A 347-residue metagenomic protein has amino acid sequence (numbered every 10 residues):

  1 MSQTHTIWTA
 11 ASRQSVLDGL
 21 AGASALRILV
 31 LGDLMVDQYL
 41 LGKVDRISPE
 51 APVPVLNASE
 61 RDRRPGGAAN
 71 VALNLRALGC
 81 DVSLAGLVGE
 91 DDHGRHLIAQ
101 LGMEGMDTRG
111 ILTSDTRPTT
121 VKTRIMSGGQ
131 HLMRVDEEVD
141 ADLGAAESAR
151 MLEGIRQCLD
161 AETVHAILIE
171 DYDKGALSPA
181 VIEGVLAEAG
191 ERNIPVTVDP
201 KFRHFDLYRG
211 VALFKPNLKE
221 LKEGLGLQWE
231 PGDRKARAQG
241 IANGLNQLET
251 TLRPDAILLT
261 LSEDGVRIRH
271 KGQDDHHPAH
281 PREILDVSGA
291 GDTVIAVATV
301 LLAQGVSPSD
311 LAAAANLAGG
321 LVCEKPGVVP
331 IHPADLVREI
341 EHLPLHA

Functional and structural regions predicted by a protein language model:
H5-A21, L26, P49, V53-V121 (+1 more regions): Substrate-binding N-lobe of the ribokinase-like
L29-L31, R134, H165-L168, T197 (+2 more regions): Structural motif
L34, Y172, T293: Active-site metal-binding loops of divalent metal-dependent hydrolases
S48-L56, G128-A141, L218-W229: Gly-rich Lys/Arg/Thr-decorated short loops/hinges at beta-loop-alpha junctions or inter-strand turns that position
I111-R117, R124-A161: Conserved phosphate-binding/catalytic loop of the ribokinase/pfkB sugar-kinase fold
D160-A176: Short acidic, glycine-rich surface-loop motifs adjacent to enzyme active sites
K174-D274: Conserved phosphate/ATP/ADP-binding segment of small-molecule kinases
Q247, T251, D255-A256, H280-L343: Conserved post-catalytic alpha-helical subdomain immediately downstream of the catalytic base and nucleotide-binding
